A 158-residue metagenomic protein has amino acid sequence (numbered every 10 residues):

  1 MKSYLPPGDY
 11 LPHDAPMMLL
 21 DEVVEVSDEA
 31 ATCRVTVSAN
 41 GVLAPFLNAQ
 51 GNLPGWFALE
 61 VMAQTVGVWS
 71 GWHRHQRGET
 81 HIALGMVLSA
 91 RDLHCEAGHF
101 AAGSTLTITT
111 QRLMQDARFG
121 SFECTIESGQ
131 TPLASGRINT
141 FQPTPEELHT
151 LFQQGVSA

Functional and structural regions predicted by a protein language model:
K2-D14: Short aromatic-glycine motifs in intrinsically disordered, low-complexity regions
K2-L5, T32-V35, G51, V61 (+2 more regions): RNA-interacting cores
A15-P54: Catalytic strand-loop segment that frames the active site of acyl-thioester-processing enzymes
M18-D21, L88, I108-T110, G136: Small-residue-enriched segments and motifs
E22-E25, D92, A97, R112-M114 (+1 more regions): A residue-level detector for short acidic-glycine micro-motifs
L47-V68, L84-L88: Compact, glycine-rich, soluble single-domain proteins
V68-T107: Hydrophobic beta-strand-centered segment that forms part of the acyl-chain substrate-binding groove
A101-T107, Q111-A158: HotDog/MaoC-like acyl-thioester-processing domains
